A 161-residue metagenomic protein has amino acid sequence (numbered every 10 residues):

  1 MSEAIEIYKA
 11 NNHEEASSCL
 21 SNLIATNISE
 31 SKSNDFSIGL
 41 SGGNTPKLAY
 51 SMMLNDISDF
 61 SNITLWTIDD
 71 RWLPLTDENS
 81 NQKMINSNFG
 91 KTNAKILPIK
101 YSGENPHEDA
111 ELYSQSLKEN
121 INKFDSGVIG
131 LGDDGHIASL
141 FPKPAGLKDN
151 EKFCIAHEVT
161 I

Functional and structural regions predicted by a protein language model:
M1-I38, E111: N-terminal glycine-/serine-/threonine-rich phosphate-binding loop
S2-A4, F60-V128: Ligand-binding beta-strand-loop-alpha-helix segment within the catalytic cores of soluble metabolic enzymes
A10-E14, P98-N105, V159: Short beta->alpha junction loops
S21-S29, Y50, L54, N86-F89 (+1 more regions): Generic structural signal for well-ordered alpha-helical scaffold segments
S37-S41, T64-T67: Short, conserved beta-strand segments within well-ordered enzyme catalytic domains that often line or immediately flank
L40-T45, I129-D133: Glycine-rich beta-strand-to-loop/alpha-helix junction loops that act as flexible
M52-F60, N86, P142-E151: A glycine- and small-aliphatic-rich helix-loop capping segment at beta-alpha/alpha-beta transitions that lines
S126, D133-I161: Class I SAM-dependent methyltransferase SAM-binding "motif I" and its flanking Rossmann-like core
